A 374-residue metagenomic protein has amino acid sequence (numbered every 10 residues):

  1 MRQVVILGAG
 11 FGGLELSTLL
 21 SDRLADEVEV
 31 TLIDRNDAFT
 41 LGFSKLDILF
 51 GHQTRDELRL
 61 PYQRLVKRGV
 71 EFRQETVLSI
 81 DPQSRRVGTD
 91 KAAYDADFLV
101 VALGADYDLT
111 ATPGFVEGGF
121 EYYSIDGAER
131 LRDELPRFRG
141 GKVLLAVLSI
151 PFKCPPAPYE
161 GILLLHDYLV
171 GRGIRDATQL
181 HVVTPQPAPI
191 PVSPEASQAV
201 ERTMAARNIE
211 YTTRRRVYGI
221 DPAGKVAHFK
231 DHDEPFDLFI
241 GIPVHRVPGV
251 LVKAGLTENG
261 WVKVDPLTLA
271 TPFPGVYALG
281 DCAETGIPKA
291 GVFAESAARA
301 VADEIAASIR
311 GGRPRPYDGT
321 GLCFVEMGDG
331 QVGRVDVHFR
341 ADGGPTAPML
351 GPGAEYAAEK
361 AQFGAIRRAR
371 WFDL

Functional and structural regions predicted by a protein language model:
M1-V70, S149-P191: Beta1-alpha1 glycine-rich phosphate/pyrophosphate-binding loop at the start of Rossmann-like nucleotide-binding domains
Q3, V70-E160, L164-G173, A227 (+1 more regions): FAD-binding core/adjacent interface of flavoenzyme oxidoreductases
E29-T31, R68-I80, S84-V87, V170-G260 (+1 more regions): A Rossmann-like FAD-binding core segment of flavoenzymes
G114-R139, G224, E234-R299, D303-A307: FAD-site-proximal beta/loop scaffold in flavoenzymes
G140-R202, A206, E210-T212, A290-G321: Rossmann-like dinucleotide-binding core of oxidoreductases
A306-G344: Active-site-proximal substrate-binding core of FAD-dependent oxidoreductases
R334-L374: C-terminal auxiliary extensions adjacent to catalytic cores
